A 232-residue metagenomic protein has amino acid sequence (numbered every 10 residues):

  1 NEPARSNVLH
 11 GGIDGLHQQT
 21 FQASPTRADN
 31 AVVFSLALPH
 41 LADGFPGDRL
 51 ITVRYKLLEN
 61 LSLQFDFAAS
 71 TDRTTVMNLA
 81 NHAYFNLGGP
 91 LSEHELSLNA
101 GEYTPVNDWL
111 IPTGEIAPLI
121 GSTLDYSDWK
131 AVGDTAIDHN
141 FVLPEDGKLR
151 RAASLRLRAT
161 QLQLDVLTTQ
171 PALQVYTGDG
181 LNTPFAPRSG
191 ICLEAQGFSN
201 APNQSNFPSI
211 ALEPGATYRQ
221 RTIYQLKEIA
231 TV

Functional and structural regions predicted by a protein language model:
N1-V232: An exposed, glycine/acidic-rich loop-and-rim segment of catalytic or binding clefts
